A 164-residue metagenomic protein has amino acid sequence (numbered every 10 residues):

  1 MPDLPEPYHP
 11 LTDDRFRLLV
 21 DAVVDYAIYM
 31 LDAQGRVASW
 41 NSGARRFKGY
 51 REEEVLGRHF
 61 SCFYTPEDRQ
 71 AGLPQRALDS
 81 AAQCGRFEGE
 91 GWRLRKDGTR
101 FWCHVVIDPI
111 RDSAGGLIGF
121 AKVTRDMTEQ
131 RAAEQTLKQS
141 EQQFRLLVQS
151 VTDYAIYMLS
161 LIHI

Functional and structural regions predicted by a protein language model:
M1-R15, S113-G116, R125-Q142: PAS-associated C-terminal cap
L11-A33, L137-S160: PAS/LOV and related PAS-like sensory modules
R15, L56, E67-T99: Terminal output helix/cap of sensory domains in signal transduction proteins
M30-D32, A38-S42, R46, Y64 (+2 more regions): PAS-family sensory domains
S42, E54-D68: PAS-family sensory/regulatory domains
W92, D108-S113: Output-coupling edge of small sensory domains
V105-I107, T124: Sensory-domain boundary capping and coupling elements
I162-I164: Conserved small/polar residues in nucleotide/adenosyl-binding loops
